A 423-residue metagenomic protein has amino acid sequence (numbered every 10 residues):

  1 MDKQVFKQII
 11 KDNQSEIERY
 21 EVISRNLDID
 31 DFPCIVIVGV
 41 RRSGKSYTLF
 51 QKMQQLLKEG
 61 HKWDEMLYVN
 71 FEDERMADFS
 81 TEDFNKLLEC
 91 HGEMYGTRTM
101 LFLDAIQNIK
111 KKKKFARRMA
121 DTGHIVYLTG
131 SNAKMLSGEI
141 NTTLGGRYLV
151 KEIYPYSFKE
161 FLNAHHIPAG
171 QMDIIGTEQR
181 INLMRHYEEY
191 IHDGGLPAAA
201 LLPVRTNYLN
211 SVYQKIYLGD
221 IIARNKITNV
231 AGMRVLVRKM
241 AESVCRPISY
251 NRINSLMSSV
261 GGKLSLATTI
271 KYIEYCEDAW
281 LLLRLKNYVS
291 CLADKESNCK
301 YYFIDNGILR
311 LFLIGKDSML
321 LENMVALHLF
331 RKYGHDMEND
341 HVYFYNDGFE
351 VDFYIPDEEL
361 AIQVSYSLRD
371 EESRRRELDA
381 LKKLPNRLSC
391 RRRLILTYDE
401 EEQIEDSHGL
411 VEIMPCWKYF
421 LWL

Functional and structural regions predicted by a protein language model:
D2-N13, E139-P247: Interdomain motor-coupling "hinge/lid" segment immediately C-terminal to the ATP-binding subdomain of NTP-driven enzymes
N13-F32: Pre-Walker A adenine-sensing motif
I37: Hydrophobic anchor at the beta1->P-loop junction of P-loop NTPases
K45-S46: Conserved lysine of the Walker
L67-T97: Short glycine-rich substrate-engagement loop in P-loop NTPases that contacts/grips substrate
I125-S131, E152: Structural recognition of the conserved hydrophobic beta-strand(s) that form the central parallel beta-sheet of P-loop
A200-E359: Accessory nucleic acid-recognition modules appended to NTPase machines
D399-L423: Domain-level recognition of nuclease-like catalytic cores that cleave nucleotide substrates
